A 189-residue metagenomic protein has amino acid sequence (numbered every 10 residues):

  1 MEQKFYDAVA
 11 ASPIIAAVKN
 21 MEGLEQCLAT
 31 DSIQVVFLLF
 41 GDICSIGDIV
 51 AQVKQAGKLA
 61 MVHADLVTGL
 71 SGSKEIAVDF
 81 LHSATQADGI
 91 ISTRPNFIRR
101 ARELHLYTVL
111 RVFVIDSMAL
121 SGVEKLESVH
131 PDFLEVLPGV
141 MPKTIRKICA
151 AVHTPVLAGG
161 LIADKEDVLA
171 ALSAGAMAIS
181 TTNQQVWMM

Functional and structural regions predicted by a protein language model:
M1-M61, T68-S71, Q86-A87: Conserved N-terminal beta1-alpha1 strand-loop-helix module at the mouth
I14-V18, V35-L38, A60-A64, I90-I91 (+4 more regions): Hydrophobic faces of well-ordered beta-strands that scaffold small-molecule active sites in alpha/beta enzyme cores
A17-A29, S73-F80, S117-L126, D164-V168: Short, acidic/polar
C27, R94, L134, A171: Conserved, mostly hydrophobic/aromatic
T30-D31, A84-T85, L104, V129 (+2 more regions): Structural motif
L38-D42, P138-T144, G160-M189: Glycine-rich phosphate-binding active-site loops on the catalytic face of alpha/beta enzymes
S73-F97: Ordered, amphipathic secondary-structure segments that act as subunit-interaction surfaces in large macromolecular
P95-L126: Histidine/lysine/aspartate-rich catalytic loop segments that bind and position anionic ligands
